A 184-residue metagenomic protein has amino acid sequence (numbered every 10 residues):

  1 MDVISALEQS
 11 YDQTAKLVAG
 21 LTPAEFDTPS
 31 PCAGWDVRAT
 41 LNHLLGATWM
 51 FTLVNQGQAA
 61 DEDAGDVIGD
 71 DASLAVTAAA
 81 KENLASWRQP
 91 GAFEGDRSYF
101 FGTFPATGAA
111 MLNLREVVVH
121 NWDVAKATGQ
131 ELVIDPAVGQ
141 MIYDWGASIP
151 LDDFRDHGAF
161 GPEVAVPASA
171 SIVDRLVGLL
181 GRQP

Functional and structural regions predicted by a protein language model:
M1-Q13, G20-A33, W49-P184: Structured surface interface patches that mediate subunit assembly and partner/cofactor docking
R38, N42-L45, W49, L53: An amphipathic alpha-helix adjacent to DNA-recognition modules
